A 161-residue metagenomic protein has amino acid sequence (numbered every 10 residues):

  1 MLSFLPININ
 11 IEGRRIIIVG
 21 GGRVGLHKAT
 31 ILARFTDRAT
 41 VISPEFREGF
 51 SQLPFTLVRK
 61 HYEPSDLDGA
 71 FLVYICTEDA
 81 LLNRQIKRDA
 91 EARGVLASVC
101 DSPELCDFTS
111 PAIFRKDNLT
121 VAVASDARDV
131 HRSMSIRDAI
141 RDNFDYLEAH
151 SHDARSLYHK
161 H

Functional and structural regions predicted by a protein language model:
M1-E45, F50-Q52, R59-K60: Hydrophobic, well-ordered beta-alpha structural blocks that scaffold small-molecule cofactor pockets
I11, S125-H161: An accessory alpha-helical subdomain
E12-G13, D68-A70: Alpha-helix C-terminal capping/helix-to-coil transition sites in glycosyltransferase folds
R23-V24, A80-L81, A127: Residue-level detector of alpha-helix initiation sites
A39, L57, G94-A97: Hydrophobic beta-strand scaffold residues
H61-G69: Short amphipathic alpha-helix with an adjacent loop that forms part of the alpha/beta core around
F71-T77, D107-R128: Short basic, glycine-rich beta-strand/loop surfaces that mediate nucleic-acid
L72-C76, N83-T109: ADP-ribose/adenylate-binding Rossmann-like module
